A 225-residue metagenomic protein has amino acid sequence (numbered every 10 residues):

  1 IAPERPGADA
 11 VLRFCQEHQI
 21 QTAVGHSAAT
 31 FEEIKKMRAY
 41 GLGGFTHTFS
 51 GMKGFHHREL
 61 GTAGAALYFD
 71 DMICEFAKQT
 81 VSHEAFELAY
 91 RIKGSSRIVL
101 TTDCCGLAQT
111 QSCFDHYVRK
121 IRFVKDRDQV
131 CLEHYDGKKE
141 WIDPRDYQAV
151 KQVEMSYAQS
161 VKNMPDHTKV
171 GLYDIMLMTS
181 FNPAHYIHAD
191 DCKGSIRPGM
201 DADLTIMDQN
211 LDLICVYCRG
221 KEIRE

Functional and structural regions predicted by a protein language model:
I1-S112: Active-site core of metal-dependent hydrolases
L12, I34, V161-K162, F181 (+1 more regions): Short glycine-/small-residue-rich flexible loop motifs, especially phosphate/cofactor-binding loops
G43, D203, I214: Conserved acidic residues
G61-C74, R91-T102, A108-P198, L204: His/Asp/Glu-enriched, well-ordered alpha-helical/loop segment that forms or immediately abuts the divalent-metal
M207-N210: Short, surface-exposed secondary-structure boundary micro-motifs
